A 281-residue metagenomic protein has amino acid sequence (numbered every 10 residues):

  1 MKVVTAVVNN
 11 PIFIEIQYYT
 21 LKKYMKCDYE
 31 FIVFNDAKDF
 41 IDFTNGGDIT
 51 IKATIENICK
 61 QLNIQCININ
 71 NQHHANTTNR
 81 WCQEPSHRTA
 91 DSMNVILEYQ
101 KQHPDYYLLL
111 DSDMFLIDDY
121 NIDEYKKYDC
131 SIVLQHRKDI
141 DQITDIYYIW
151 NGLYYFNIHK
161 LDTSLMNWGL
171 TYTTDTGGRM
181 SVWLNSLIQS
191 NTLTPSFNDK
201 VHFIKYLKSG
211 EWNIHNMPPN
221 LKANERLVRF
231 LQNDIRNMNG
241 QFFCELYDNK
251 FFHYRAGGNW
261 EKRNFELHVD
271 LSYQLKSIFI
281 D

Functional and structural regions predicted by a protein language model:
K2-N10: A conserved hydrophobic helix/loop-capping motif in glycosyltransferases and polysaccharide synthases
P11-E15: A structural helix-start
Y19-Y29, F40: Short, acidic, metal-binding catalytic loop of nucleotide-sugar glycosyltransferases
F31-D36: Short internal beta-strands
A37-H103: Active-site-proximal specificity loops/subdomain of glycosyltransferases
E84, F115-S186: Conserved catalytic core of nucleotide-sugar-dependent glycosyltransferases
P104-F115: Short beta-strand-to-loop acidic/aromatic patch adjacent to the donor-nucleotide binding site
L153-H268: Catalytic core and acceptor-binding pocket of nucleotide-sugar-dependent glycosyltransferases
